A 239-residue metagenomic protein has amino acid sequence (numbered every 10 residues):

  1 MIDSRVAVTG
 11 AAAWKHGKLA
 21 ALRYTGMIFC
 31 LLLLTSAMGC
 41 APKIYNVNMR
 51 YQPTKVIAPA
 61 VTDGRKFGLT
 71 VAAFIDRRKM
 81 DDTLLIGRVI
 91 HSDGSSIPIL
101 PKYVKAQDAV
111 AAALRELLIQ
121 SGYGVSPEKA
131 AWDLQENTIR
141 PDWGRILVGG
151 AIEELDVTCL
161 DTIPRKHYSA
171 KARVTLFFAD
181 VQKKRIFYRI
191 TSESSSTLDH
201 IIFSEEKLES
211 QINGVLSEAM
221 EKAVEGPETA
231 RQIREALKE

Functional and structural regions predicted by a protein language model:
M1-L22: N-terminal secretory signal peptides that target proteins for export/translocation
T25-S36: Bacterial N-terminal signal peptides
C40-E116, P227-E239: A structural "domain/chain start" motif
C40-G64, K166, Q182-E239: C-terminal/domain-edge helix-coil "capping" segments
A41-Q52, E128-I186: Surface-exposed short loop/turn segments
A73-R77, A151-V157, E193-S195: Generic short beta-strand segments
P98, K102-A106, V110, Y168-A170 (+1 more regions): Extracytoplasmic/periplasmic, Sec-exported soluble proteins
A111-I119, T175, S217-E221: Generic solvent-exposed, charged/amphipathic alpha-helical segments that serve as macromolecular interface scaffolds
